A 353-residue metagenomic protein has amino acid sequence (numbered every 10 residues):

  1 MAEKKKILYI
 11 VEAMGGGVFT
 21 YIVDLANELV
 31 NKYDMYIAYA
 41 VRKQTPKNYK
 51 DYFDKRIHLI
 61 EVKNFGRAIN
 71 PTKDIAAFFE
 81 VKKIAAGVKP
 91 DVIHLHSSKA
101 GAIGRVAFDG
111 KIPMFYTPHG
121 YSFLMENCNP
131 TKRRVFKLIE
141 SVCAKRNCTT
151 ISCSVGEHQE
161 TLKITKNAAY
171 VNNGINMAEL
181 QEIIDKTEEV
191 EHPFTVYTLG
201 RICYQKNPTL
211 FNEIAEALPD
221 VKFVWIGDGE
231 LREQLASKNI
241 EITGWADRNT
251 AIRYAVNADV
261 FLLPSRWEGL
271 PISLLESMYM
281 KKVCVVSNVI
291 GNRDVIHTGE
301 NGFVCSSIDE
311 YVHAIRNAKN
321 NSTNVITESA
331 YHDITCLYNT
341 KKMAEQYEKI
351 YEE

Functional and structural regions predicted by a protein language model:
L8-I10, E189-K206, N212-E216: Conserved donor-binding/catalytic core segment of Leloir-type glycosyltransferases
Y9-I22, E28-K73, E160-L162, G229-L231: N-terminal strand-loop element at the rim of the active site of nucleotide-sugar-dependent glycosyltransferases
I60, S141-I184: Donor nucleotide-sugar binding/catalytic pocket of nucleotide-sugar-dependent glycosyltransferases
F79-K83, R133-T150: Membrane-proximal helix-turn-helix segments that form the acceptor-binding/catalytic region of lipid-linked
A85, W245, R253-A258: Short alpha-helical donor nucleotide-sugar binding micro-motif in glycosyltransferases
R266: Aromatic "clamp/platform" in nucleotide-sugar-dependent glycosyltransferases that forms part of the donor/acceptor
V283-V286: Short hydrophobic beta-strand element within catalytic cores of glycosyltransferases and related nucleotide-activated
T298-D309, N317-S322: Conserved acidic donor-binding segment of nucleotide-sugar-dependent glycosyltransferases
